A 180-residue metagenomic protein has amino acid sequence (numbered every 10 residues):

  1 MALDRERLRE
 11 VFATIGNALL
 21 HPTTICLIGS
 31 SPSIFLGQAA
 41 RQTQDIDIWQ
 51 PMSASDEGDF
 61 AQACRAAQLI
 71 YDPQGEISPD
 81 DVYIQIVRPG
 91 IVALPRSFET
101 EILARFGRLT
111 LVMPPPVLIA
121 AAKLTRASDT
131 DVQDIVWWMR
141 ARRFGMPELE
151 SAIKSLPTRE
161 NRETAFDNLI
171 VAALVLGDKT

Functional and structural regions predicted by a protein language model:
M1-T180: Compositionally biased terminal segments of proteins
